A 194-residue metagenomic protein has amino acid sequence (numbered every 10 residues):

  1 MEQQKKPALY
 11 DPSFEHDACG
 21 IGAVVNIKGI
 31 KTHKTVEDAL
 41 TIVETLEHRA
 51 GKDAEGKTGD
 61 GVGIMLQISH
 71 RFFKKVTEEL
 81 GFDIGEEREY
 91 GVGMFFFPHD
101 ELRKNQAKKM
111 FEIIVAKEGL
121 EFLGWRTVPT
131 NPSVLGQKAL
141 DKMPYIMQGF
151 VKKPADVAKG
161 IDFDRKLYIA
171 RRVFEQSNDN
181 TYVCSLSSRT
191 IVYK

Functional and structural regions predicted by a protein language model:
M1-K194: N-terminal segments that mediate ammonia production and transfer in glutamine-dependent amidotransferase systems
